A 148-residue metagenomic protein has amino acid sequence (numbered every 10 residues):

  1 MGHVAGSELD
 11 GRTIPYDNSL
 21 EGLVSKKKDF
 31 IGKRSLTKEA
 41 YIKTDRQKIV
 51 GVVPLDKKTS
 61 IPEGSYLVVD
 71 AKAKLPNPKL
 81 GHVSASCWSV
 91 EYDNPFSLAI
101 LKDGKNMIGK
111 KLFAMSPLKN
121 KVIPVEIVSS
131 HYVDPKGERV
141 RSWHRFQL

Functional and structural regions predicted by a protein language model:
M1-L148: Conserved, structured C-terminal
